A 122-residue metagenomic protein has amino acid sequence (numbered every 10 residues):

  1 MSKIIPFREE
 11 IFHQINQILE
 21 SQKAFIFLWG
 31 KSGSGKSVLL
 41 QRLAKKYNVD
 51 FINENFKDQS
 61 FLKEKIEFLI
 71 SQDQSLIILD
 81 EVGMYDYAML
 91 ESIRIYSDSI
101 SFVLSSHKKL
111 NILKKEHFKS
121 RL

Functional and structural regions predicted by a protein language model:
M1-H13: Dynamic helix-loop-helix/coil hinge segments at AAA+ ATPase domain boundaries and subdomain interfaces
S21-L39: Walker A/P-loop nucleotide-binding motif
K23-F27, D50, Q74-L76, S101: Residue-level preference for the first positions of well-ordered beta-strands
G33-S34, F56-D58, G83-M84, H107-N111: Conserved nucleotide-binding/hydrolysis micro-motifs of P-loop NTPases
S37-V49: P-loop NTPase Walker A phosphate-binding motif
D50-Q72: Short glycine-rich substrate-engagement loop in P-loop NTPases that contacts/grips substrate
L69-M89, I93: Conserved P-loop NTPase "ATPase switch" module shared by AAA+ and STAND
Y85, I95-H117: Sensor-1/coupling segment of RecA-like P-loop NTPase cores
